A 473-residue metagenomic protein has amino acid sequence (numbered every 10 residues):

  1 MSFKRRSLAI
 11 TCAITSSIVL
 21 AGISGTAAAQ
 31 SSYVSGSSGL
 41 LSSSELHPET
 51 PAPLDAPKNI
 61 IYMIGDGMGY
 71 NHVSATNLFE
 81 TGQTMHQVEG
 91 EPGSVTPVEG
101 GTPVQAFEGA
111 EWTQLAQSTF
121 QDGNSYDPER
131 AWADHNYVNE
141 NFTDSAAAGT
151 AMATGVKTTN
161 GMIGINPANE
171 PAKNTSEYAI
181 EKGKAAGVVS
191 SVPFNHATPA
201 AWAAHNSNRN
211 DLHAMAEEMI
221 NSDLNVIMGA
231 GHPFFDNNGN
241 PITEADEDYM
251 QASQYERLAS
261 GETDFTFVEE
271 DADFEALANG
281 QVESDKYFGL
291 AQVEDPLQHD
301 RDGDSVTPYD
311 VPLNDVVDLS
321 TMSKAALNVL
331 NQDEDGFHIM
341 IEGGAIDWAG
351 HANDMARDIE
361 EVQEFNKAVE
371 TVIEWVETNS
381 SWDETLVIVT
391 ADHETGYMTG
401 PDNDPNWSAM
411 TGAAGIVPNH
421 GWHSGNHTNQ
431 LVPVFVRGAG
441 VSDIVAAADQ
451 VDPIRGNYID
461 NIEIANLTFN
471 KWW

Functional and structural regions predicted by a protein language model:
M1-T15, A28: Bacterial Sec-dependent N-terminal signal peptides
T15-A21: Core hydrophobic alpha-helical transmembrane segments of single-pass membrane proteins
G22-S32: Sec-dependent signal peptide cleavage junction
G36-S42, P53-I60, G65-T143, A148 (+1 more regions): A post-motif C-terminal structural segment
E45-L46, H135-N139, A146, T150-A151 (+1 more regions): Long, structured ligand/cofactor-binding scaffold of large enzymes
A153-G155, Y178-K182, N221: Alpha-helix C-terminal capping segments
I165-K173: Glycine-rich anion/phosphate-binding loops
S176-E177, E181-A200: Glycine-rich phosphate/pyrophosphate-binding loops and their adjacent beta-strand/loop elements at enzyme active sites
